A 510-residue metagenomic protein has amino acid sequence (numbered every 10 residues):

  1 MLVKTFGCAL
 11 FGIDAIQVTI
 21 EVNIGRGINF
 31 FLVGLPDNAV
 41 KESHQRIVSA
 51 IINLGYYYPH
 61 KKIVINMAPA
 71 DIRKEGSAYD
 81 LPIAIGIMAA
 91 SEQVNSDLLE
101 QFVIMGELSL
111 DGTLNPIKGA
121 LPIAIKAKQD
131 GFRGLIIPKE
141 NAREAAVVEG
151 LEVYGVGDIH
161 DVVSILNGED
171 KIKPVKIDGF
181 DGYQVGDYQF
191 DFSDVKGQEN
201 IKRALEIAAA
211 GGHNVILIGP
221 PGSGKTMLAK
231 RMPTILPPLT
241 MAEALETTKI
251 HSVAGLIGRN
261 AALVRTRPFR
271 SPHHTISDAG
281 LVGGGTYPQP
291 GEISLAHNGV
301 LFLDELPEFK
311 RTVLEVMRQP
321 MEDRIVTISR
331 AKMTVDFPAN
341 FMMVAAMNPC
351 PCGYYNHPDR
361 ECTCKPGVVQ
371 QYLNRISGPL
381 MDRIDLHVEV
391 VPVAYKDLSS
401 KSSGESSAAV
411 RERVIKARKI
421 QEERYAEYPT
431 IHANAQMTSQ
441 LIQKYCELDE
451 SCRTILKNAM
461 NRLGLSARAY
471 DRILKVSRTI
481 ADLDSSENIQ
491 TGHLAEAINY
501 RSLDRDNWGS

Functional and structural regions predicted by a protein language model:
M1-I216, P220-T226, S329, A469-Y470 (+2 more regions): Peripheral, non-AAA+ core regions of ATP-driven protein-machinery
V18-I24, L281, D385-E389: Short beta-strand elements
A39-H44, P59, N66-G76, P288 (+1 more regions): Basic, amphipathic alpha-helical bundle interface domains used for macromolecular binding and assembly
E206, L263-P268, D278-L301, T334: Conserved alpha-helical scaffold flanking the Walker A/P-loop in AAA+ ATPase domains
L217-G258: Walker A/P-loop
G219, G283, E305: The Walker A (P-loop) glycine that initiates the GxxxxGKT/S ATP-binding motif of P-loop NTPases
E243-S277, G284-G285, V391, H432-Q440 (+2 more regions): Conserved inter-motif catalytic segment of the P-loop NTP-binding fold
N298, D304-E305, V316: Walker B catalytic acidic pair
